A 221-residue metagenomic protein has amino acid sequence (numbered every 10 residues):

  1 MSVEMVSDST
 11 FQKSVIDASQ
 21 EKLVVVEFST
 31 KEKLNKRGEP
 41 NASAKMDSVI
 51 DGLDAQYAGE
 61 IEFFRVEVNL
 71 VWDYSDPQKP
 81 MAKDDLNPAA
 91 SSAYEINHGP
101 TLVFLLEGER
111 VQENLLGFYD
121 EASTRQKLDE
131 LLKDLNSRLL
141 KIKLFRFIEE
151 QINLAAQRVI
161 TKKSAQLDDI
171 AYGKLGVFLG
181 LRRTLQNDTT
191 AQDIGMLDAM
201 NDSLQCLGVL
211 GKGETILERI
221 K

Functional and structural regions predicted by a protein language model:
E4-S7, F28-T30, N41, M46-D85: Thiol-based oxidoreductase modules, predominantly thioredoxin-like and allied folds used for disulfide exchange
E4-V24: A short beta-strand-turn-helix
A18-G38: Short active-site neighborhood of thiol/selenol oxidoreductases, capturing the structured segment around
V68-G99, T190-K221: Charged low-complexity stretches with an acidic bias
N97-N136: Non-catalytic, surface beta->alpha helical segment in thiol-disulfide oxidoreductase systems
S137-Y172: N-terminal acidic leader/helix
I152, A156-V159, R182-T189, L204-G211: A structural signal for well-ordered alpha-helices, especially hydrophobic packing surfaces of coiled-coils
D169-N187: N-terminal interaction modules that seed assembly of large macromolecular complexes
